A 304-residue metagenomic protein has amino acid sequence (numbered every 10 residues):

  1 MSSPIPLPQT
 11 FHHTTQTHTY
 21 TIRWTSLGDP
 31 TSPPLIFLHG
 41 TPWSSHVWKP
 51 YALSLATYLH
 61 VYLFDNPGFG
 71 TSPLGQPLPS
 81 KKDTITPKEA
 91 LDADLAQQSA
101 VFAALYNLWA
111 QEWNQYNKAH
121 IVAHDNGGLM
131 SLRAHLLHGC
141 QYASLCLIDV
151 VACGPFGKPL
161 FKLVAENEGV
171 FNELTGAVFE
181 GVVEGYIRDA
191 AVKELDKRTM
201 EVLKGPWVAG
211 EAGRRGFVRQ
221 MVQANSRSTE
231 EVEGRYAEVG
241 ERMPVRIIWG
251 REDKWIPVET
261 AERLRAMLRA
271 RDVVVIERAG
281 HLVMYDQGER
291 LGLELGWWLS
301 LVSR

Functional and structural regions predicted by a protein language model:
T15-T17, T25, N66-V122, L293: Active-site loop/oxyanion-hole signature of alpha/beta-hydrolase fold enzymes
T25-D83: Conserved HGGG/HGGXW glycine-rich cap/lid loop of the alpha/beta-hydrolase fold
P30, G213-A266, D272-V275: Conserved serine/cysteine hydrolase catalytic core
L38-G40, H124, W249: The conserved beta1-alpha1 loop
A123, G127, S131: Gly/Ala-rich beta-loop-alpha elbow adjacent to hydrolase catalytic centers
L136, C140-L174: Flexible "cap/lid" loop of the alpha/beta hydrolase fold
P155-K158, G176-G240: Conserved alpha/beta-hydrolase catalytic His-Asp/Glu region
R269-R304: Catalytic active-site module of serine/aspartate enzymes centered on a nucleophile-bearing elbow/loop
